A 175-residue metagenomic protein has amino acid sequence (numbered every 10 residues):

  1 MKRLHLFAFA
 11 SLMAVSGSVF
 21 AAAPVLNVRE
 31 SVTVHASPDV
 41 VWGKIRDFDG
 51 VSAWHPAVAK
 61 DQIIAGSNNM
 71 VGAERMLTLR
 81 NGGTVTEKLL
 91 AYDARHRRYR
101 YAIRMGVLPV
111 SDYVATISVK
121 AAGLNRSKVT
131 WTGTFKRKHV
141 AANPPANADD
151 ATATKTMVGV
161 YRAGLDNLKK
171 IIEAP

Functional and structural regions predicted by a protein language model:
M1-A8: Bacterial N-terminal signal peptides that target proteins for export
A8-F9, V19: Cleavable N-terminal signal peptides
V19-S67: Hydrophobic ligand-binding cavity/cleft-lining segments
P24, P109-T116: Amphipathic hydrophobic-ligand
T33, Q62-P109, R126, A163-P175: Glycine-rich portal/gate segments that line the openings of hydrophobic small-molecule binding cavities
S37-P38, K44-G50, V85, A153 (+1 more regions): Stable alpha-helical elements in mature extracytoplasmic
K128, F135-P175: A conserved amphipathic terminal alpha-helix motif
